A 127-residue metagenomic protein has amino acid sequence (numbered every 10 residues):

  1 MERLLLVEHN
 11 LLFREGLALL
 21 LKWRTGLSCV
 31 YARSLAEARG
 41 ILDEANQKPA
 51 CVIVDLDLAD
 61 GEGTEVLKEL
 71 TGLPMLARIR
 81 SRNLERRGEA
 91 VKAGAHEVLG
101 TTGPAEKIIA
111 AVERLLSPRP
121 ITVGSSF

Functional and structural regions predicted by a protein language model:
L11-V30: Two-component/phosphorelay signaling modules centered on CheY-like receiver
R33-C51: Acidic, metal-coordinating helix/loop segments flanking the phosphotransfer/catalytic sites of two-component signaling
P49-G72, N83: Conserved phosphotransfer microenvironments
T71, G88-K92: Alpha4-beta5-alpha5 "output face"
R78-S81: Hydrophobic/aromatic residues positioned on beta-strands within the core alpha/beta folds
E85-R86, G103-E113, P120, G124-S125: C-terminal output helix
